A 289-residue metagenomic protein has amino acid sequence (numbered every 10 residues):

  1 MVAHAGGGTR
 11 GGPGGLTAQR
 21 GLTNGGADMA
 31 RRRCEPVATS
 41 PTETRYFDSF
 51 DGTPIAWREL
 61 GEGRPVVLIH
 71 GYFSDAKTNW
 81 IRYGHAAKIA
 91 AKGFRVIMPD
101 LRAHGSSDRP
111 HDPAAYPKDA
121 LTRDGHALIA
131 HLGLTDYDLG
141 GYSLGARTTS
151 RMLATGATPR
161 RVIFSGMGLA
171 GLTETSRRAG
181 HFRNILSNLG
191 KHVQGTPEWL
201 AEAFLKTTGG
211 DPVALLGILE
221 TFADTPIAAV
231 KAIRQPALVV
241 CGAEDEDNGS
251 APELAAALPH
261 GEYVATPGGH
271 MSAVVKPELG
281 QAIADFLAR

Functional and structural regions predicted by a protein language model:
F50-D108: Conserved HGGG/HGGXW glycine-rich cap/lid loop of the alpha/beta-hydrolase fold
K88-A91, M98-Y137: Active-site loop/oxyanion-hole signature of alpha/beta-hydrolase fold enzymes
L139-G141, S165: Short beta-strand immediately N-terminal to the catalytic nucleophile in serine-hydrolase-like folds
R147-G190: Flexible "cap/lid" loop of the alpha/beta hydrolase fold
E202-P226: Hydrophobic, aromatic-rich cap/lid helix
I233, V239-C241: Short beta-strand/loop motif that positions the catalytic acidic residue of the alpha/beta-hydrolase fold
C241-G269: Conserved loop-alpha-helix segment in the C-terminal half of the alpha/beta-hydrolase fold that carries the catalytic
G269-G280: Catalytic histidine-centered segment of alpha/beta-hydrolase-like enzymes
